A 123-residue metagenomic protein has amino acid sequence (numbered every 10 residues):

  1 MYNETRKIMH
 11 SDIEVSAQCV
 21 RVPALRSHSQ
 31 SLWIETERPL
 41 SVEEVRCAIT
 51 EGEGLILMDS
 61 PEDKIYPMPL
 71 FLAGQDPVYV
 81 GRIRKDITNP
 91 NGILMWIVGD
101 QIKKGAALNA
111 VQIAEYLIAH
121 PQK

Functional and structural regions predicted by a protein language model:
M1-L94: C-terminal substrate-binding/catalytic lobe of Rossmann-fold NAD(P)-dependent oxidoreductases
P77-K123: NAD(P)-dependent Rossmann-like dehydrogenase/reductase catalytic/cofactor-binding core
